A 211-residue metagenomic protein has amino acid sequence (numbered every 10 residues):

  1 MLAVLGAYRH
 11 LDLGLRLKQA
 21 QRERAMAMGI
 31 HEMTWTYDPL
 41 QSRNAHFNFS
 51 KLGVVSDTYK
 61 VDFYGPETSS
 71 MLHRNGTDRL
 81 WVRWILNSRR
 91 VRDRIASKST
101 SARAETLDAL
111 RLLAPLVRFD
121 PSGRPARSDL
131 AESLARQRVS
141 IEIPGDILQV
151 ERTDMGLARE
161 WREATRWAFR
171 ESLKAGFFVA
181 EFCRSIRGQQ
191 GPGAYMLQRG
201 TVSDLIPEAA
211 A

Functional and structural regions predicted by a protein language model:
M1, T36, R83: A cross-family glycoside hydrolase active-site/sugar-binding cleft signature
L2-H10, S42, T77, L107-L110: Anionic, Ser/Thr-rich low-complexity intrinsically disordered regions
V4, H10-A25, W35, N44 (+2 more regions): Conserved acetyl-CoA-binding loop-helix of GNAT-fold acetyltransferases
G6, Y37, V61: Residues that line or immediately flank small-molecule/substrate-binding pockets and catalytic motifs
R22, Y37-D38, E67-M71: Catalytic micro-motifs at enzyme active sites that drive phosphoryl/nucleotidyl and oxygen chemistry
A25-L40, N48: Conserved GNAT acetyl-CoA-binding A-motif
M28-I30, F47, S56-A211: Intrinsically disordered, low-complexity, positively biased terminal segments
L52-G53: Active-site-proximal glycine-rich helix-loop-beta segment
